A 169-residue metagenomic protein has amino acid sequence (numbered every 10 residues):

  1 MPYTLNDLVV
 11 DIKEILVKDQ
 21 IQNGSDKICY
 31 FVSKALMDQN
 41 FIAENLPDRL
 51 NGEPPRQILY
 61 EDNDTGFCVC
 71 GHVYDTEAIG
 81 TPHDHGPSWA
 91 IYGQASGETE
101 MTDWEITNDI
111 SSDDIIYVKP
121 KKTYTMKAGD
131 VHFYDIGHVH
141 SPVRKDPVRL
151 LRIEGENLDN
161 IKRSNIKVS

Functional and structural regions predicted by a protein language model:
M1-F41: N-terminal leader/capping segments at the start of a protein or of a new domain
S33-L59: Active-site-proximal helix-loop elements at catalytic-domain edges
N51-T76: A short glycine-rich, His/Asp/Glu-containing loop-to-beta-strand
C70-H85, T125, D135-G137: Conserved short histidine dyad/triad with adjacent acidic residue
T76, P87-E105: Glycine- and acidic-residue-biased ligand/ion/polar-headgroup-sensing regions
G80-H83, M101-T102, Y134, V139-K145 (+1 more regions): Short beta-strand His + acidic residue motifs that chelate non-heme Fe in jelly-roll/DSBH and cupin folds
I91, I106-V139: Short acidic-glycine-tyrosine-enriched beta hairpin
I91-G93, D146-R163: A short hydrophobic beta-strand segment most commonly corresponding to one strand of the jelly-roll/cupin
